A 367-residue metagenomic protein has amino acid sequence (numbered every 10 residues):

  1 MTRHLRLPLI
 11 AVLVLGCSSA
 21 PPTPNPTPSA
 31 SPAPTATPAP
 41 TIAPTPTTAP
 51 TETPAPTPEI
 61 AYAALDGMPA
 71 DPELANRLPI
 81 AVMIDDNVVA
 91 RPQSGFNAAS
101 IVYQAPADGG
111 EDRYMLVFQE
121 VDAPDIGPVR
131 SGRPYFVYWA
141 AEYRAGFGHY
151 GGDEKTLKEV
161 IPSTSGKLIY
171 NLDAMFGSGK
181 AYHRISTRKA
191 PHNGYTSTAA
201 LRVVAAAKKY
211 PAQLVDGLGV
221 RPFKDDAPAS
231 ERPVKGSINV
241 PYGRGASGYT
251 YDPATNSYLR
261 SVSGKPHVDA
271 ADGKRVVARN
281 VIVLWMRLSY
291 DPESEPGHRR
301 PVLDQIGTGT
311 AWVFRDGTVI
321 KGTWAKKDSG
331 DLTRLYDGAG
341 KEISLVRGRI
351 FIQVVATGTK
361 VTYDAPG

Functional and structural regions predicted by a protein language model:
M1-P8: Bacterial N-terminal signal peptides that target proteins for export
L13-G16: C-terminal motif of bacterial Sec signal peptides marking the signal peptidase cleavage site
S18-P21: Bacterial signal peptide processing site
T23-P56: Extracellular mucin-like PTS domains
A55-I101, D108-G367: A surface/extracellular/periplasmic glyco- and lipid-processing/surface-interacting theme
